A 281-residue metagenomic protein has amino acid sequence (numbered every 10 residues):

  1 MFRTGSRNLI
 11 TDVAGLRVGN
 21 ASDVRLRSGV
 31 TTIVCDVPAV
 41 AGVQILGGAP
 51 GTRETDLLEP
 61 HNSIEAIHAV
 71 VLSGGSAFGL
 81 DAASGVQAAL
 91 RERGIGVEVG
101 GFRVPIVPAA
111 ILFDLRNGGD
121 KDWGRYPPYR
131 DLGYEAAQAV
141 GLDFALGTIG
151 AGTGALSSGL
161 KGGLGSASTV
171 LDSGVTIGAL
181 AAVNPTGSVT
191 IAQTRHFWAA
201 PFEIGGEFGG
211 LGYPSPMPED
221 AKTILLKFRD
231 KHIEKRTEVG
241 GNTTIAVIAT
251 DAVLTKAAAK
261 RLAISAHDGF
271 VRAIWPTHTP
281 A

Functional and structural regions predicted by a protein language model:
F2-A77, D81-S84, A88-A281: A structural signal for small-residue-enriched, beta-sheet-centric alpha/beta enzyme cores and oligomeric scaffold folds
